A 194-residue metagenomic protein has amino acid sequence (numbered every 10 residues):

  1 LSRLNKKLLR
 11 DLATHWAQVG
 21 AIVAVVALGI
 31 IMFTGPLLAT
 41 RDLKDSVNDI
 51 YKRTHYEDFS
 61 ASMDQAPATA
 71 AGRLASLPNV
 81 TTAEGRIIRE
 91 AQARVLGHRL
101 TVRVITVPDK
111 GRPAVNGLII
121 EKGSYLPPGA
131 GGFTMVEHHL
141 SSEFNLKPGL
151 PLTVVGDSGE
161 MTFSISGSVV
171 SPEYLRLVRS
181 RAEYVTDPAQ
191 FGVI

Functional and structural regions predicted by a protein language model:
L1-K6: Short, membrane-interfacial amphipathic segments enriched in basic
T14-Q18, R53, S158, S171: Membrane-interface junctions
Q18-R103, S124, P128, H139-L150: Hydrophobic, regular-secondary-structure patches
R53-H55, H98-R99, R112, G159 (+1 more regions): A short, structural micro-pattern
T69, R112, E173-Y174: Residue-level signal for secondary-structure boundary sites
I87, R103-V107, I119-I194: Hydrophobic secondary-structure segments that place a key small or acidic residue at a functional site
G111-L118: Cytochrome P450 core scaffold surrounding the K-helix E-X-X-R motif and the conserved "meander" helix-loop region
